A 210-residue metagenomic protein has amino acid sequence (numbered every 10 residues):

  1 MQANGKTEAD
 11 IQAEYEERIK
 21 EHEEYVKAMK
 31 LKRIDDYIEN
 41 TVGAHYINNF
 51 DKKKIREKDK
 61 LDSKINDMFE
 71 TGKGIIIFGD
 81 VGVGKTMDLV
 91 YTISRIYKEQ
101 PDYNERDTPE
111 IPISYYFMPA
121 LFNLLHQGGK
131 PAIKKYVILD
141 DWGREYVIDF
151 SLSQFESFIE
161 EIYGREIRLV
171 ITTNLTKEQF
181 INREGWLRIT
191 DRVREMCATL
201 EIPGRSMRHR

Functional and structural regions predicted by a protein language model:
M1-D67, L200, G204, R210: A short, basic N-terminal segment
F50-K52, R56, F78-G79, R144-Y146: Surface-exposed cleft-lining segments at the edges of enzyme active sites
E70-T71, P131-I133, G164-E166: Short loop/turn elements that form and flank the Walker-type P-loop nucleotide-binding site in RecA-like NTPase cores
G72-I76, Y136, R168-V170: Residue-level preference for the first positions of well-ordered beta-strands
G72-V90: Walker A/P-loop nucleotide-binding motif
F78-D80, M118, L139-D141, T172-N174: Short His-Asn-centered micro-motif
R95-V137, R144-Y146: AAA+/P-loop NTPase substrate/partner-engagement loops
E99-D102, R144-R210: Replace "adjacent to P-loop NTPase cores in ATP/GTP-dependent enzymes" with "adjacent to NTP-binding cores
